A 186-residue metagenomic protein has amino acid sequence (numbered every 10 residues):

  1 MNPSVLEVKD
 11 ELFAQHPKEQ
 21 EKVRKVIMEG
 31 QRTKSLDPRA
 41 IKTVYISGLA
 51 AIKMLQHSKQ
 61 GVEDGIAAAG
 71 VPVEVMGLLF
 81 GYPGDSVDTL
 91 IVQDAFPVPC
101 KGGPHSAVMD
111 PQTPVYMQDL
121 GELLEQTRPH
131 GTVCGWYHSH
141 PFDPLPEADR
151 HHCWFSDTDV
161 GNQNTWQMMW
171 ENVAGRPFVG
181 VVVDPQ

Functional and structural regions predicted by a protein language model:
M1-C134, P141-Q186: Conserved beta-strand-loop surface patch within small alpha/beta domains used for substrate/adaptor or ligand engagement
